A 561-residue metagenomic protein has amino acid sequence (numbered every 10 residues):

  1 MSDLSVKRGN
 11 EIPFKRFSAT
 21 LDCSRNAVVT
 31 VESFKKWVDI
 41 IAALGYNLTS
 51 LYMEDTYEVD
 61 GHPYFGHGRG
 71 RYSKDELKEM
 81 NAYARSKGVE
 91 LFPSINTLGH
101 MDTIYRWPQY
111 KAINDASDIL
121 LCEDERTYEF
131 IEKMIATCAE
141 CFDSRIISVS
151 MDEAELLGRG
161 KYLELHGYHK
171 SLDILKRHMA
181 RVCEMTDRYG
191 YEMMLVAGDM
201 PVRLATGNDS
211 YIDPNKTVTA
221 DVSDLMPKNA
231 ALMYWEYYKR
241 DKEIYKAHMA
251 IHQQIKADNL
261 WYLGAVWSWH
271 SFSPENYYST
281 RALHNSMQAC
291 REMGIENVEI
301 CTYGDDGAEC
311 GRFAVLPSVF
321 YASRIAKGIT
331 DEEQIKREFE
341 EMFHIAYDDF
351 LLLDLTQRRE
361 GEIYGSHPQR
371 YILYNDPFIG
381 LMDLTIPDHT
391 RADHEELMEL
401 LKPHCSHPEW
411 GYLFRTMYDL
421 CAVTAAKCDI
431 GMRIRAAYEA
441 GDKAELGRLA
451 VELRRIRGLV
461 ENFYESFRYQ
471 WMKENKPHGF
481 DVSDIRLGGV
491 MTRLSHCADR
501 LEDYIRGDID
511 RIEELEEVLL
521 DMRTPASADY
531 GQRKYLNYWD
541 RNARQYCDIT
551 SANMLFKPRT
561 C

Functional and structural regions predicted by a protein language model:
M1-E192, W261-G264, N276: Feature activates predominantly on carbohydrate-active enzymes
S5-K7, E79-A82, G88, Y128-A136 (+3 more regions): Substrate-binding groove of N-acetylhexosamine-processing glycoside hydrolases
